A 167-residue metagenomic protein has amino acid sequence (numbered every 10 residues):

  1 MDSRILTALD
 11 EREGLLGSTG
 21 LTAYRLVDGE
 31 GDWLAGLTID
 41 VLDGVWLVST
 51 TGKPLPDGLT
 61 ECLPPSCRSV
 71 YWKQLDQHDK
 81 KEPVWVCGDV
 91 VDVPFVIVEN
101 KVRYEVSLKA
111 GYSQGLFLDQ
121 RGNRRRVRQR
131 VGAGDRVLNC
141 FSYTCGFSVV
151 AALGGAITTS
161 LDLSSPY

Functional and structural regions predicted by a protein language model:
M1-D43: Non-catalytic accessory regions of SAM-dependent methyltransferases
V27, D32-W33, L37-D40, L55-L118 (+1 more regions): Non-catalytic substrate-recognition/targeting regions of SAM-dependent transferases
D43-L55: A short interface-forming secondary-structure element
V127-Y167: Conserved SAM/SAH cofactor-binding pocket of Class I
